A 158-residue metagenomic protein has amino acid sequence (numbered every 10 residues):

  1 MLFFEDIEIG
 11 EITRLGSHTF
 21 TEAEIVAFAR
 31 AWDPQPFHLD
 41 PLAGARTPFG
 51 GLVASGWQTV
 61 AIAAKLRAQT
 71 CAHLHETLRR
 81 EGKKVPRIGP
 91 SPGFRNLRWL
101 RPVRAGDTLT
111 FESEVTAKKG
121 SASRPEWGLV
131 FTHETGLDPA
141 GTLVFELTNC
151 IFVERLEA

Functional and structural regions predicted by a protein language model:
M1-P92, L156-A158: Hot-dog-fold acyl-thioester-processing enzymes
M1-R14, W99-A158: HotDog/MaoC-like acyl-thioester-processing domains
P90-R95, F111: Short beta-strand or tight-loop elements that sit immediately N-terminal to catalytic metal-binding acidic residues
